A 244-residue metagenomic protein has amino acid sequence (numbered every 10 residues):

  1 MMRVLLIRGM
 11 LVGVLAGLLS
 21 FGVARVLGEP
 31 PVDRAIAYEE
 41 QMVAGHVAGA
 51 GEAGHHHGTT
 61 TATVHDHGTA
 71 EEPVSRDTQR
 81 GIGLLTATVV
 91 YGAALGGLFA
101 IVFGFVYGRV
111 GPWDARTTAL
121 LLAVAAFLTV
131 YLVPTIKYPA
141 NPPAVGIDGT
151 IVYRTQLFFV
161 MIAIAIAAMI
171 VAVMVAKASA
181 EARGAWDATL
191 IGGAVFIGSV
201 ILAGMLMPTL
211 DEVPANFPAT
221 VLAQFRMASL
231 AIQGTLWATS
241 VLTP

Functional and structural regions predicted by a protein language model:
M1-P244: Juxtamembrane/disordered regions of integral membrane proteins
